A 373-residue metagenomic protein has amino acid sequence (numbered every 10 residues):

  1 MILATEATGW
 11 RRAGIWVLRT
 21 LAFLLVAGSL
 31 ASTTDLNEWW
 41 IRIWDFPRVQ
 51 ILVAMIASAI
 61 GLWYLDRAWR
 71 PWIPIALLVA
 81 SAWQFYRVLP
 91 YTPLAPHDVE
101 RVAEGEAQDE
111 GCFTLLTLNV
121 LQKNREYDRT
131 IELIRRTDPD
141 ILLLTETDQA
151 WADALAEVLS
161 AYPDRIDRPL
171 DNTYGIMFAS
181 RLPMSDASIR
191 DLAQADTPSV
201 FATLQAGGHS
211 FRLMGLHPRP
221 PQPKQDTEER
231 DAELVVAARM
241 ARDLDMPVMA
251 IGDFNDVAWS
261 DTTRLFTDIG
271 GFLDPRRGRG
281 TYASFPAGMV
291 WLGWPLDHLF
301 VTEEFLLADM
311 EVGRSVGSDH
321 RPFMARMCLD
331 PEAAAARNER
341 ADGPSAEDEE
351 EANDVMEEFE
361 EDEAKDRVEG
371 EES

Functional and structural regions predicted by a protein language model:
M1-R12: Short, Lys/Arg-rich, polar N-terminal cytosolic tail immediately upstream of the first transmembrane signal-anchor
L3, V26-A31, G271, R276: Compositionally biased, charge-rich terminal segments
A13-L21, R70-I73: Membrane-interfacial loop-to-transmembrane alpha-helix junctions, especially the N-terminal start
W16-W63: Membrane-embedded alpha-helical segments of integral membrane proteins
I60-A68, P331: Structural signal for the C-terminal ends of transmembrane alpha-helices and the immediately following loop
Y64-D66, W72-R136: N-terminal signal-anchor transmembrane helix
L115, L121-R136, I141-E372: Soluble catalytic domains of enzymes that build or remodel membrane lipids, polysaccharides, and related
